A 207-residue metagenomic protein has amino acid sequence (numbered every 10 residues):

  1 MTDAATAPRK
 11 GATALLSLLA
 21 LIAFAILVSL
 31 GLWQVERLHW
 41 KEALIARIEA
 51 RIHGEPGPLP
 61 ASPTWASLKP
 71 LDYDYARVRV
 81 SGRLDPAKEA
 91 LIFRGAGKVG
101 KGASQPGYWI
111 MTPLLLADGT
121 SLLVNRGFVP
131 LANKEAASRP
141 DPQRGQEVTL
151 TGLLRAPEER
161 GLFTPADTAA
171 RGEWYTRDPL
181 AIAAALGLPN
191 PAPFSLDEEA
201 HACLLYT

Functional and structural regions predicted by a protein language model:
T2-L205: Surface-exposed, charge/polar-rich loops and edge strands
